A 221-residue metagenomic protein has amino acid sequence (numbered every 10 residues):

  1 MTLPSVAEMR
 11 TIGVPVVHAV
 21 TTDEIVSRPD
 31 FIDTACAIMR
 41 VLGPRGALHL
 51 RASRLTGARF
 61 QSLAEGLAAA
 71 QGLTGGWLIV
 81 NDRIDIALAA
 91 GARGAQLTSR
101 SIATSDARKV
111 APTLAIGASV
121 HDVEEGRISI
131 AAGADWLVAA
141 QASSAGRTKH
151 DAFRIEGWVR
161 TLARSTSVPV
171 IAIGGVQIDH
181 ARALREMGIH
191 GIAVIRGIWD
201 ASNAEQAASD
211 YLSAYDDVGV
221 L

Functional and structural regions predicted by a protein language model:
M1-L97, S101-T104, K109-D135, T161 (+4 more regions): Conserved N-terminal beta1-alpha1 strand-loop-helix module at the mouth
M1-V6, V138-T148: Short, charge-rich amphipathic segments
A35, T148-F153, A172, R185-M187 (+1 more regions): Active-site-adjacent loop and "lid" segments of alpha/beta metabolic enzymes
D85, G157, A193: Active-site phosphate/pyrophosphate-handling residues
S99-S105, Q141-S165: Flexible, gly/pro- and Lys/Arg-enriched active-site loops
A142-S143, H190, G197-I198: Flexible glycine-rich beta->alpha loop in the catalytic core of nucleotide-sugar glycosyltransferases
